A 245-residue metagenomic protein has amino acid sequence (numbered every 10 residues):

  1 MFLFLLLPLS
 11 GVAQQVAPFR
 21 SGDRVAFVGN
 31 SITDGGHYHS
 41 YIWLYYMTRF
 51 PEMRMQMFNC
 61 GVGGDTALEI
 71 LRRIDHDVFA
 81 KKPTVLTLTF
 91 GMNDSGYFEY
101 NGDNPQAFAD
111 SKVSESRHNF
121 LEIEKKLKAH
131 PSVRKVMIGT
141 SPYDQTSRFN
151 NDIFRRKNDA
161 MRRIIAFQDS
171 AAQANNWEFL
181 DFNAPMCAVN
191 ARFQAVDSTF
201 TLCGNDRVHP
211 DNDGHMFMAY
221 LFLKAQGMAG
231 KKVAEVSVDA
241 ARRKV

Functional and structural regions predicted by a protein language model:
M1-V16: Bacterial Sec-dependent N-terminal signal peptides
F4-L7, S31, G35, D77 (+1 more regions): Compositionally biased, intrinsically disordered low-complexity segments
A17-D23: Immediate post-signal peptide segment of exported/extracytoplasmic ligand-binding proteins
F19, S40-Q56, D65-M216, Y220-A240 (+1 more regions): Alpha-helical cap/lid subdomain in secreted, periplasmic, or secretory-pathway luminal O-acyl-processing enzymes
D23-H37, G63-T66: Catalytic nucleophile-elbow at a beta strand-turn-alpha helix junction centered on a G-D-S/GDSL motif, marking
